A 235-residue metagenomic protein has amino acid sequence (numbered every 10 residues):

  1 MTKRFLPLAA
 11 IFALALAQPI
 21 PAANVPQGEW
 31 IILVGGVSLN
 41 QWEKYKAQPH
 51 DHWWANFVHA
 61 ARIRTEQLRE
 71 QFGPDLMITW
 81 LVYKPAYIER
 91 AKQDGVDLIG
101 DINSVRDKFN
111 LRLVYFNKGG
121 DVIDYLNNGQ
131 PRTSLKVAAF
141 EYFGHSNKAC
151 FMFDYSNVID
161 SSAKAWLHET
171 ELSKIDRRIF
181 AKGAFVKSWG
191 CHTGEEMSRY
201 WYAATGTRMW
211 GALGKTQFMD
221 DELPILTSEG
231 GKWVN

Functional and structural regions predicted by a protein language model:
M1-R4: Positively charged n-region of N-terminal signal peptides that target proteins for export
P7-A15: Bacterial N-terminal signal peptides
A17-P19: N-terminal signal peptide c-region/cleavage motif recognized by signal peptidases
A23-V122: A domain-level signal for caspase-like cysteine endopeptidase catalytic cores and their zymogen-processing architecture
V58-T65, G119-N127, L172-K174, E195-S198 (+1 more regions): Extracytoplasmic/secreted envelope proteins and their assembly/folding machinery, especially bacterial periplasmic
P74-M77, T133-V137: Local beta-strand N-terminus motif with an aromatic residue
Q130, K136-D221: Catalytic cores of nucleophile-dependent amide-cleaving enzymes
F218-T227, N235: Short, charged, surface-exposed secondary-structure boundary motifs
